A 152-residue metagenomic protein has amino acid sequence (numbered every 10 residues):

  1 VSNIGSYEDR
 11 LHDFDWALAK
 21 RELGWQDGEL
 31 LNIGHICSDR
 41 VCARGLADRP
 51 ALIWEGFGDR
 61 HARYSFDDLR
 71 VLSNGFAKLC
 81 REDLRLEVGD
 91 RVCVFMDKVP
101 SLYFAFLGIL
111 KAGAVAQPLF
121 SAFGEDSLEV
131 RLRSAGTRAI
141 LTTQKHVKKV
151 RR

Functional and structural regions predicted by a protein language model:
V1-W25, R138: N-terminal presequences and immediately downstream first alpha-helices
S2-R10, E29-L52: A short N-terminal helical cap/helix-turn-helix that marks the beginning of AMP-binding/adenylate-forming
A19-N32, K98: Active-site diphosphate/adenylate-binding microenvironment
N32, R63, L141: Short aromatic/basic micro-patch
D39-A43, R81, R133, R151: Alpha-helix boundary recognition
D48-L107, G124-E129: Conserved AMP-binding/adenylate-forming core of the ANL superfamily
L107, K111-R152: Structural core segment of the AMP-binding/adenylate-forming
